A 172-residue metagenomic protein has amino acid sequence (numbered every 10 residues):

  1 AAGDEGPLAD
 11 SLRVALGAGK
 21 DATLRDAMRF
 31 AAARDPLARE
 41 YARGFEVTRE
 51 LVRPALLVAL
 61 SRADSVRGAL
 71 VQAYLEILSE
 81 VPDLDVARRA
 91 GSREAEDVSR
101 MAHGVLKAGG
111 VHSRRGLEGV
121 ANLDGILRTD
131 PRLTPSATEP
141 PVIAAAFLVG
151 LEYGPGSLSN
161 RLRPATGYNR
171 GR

Functional and structural regions predicted by a protein language model:
A1-G125, T129-D130, E152-R172: Phosphate-rich cofactor/ligand-interacting catalytic cores and adjacent structured alpha/beta frameworks
P131-F147: Conserved phosphate/anionic-ligand binding catalytic regions in large, soluble enzymes, centered on
